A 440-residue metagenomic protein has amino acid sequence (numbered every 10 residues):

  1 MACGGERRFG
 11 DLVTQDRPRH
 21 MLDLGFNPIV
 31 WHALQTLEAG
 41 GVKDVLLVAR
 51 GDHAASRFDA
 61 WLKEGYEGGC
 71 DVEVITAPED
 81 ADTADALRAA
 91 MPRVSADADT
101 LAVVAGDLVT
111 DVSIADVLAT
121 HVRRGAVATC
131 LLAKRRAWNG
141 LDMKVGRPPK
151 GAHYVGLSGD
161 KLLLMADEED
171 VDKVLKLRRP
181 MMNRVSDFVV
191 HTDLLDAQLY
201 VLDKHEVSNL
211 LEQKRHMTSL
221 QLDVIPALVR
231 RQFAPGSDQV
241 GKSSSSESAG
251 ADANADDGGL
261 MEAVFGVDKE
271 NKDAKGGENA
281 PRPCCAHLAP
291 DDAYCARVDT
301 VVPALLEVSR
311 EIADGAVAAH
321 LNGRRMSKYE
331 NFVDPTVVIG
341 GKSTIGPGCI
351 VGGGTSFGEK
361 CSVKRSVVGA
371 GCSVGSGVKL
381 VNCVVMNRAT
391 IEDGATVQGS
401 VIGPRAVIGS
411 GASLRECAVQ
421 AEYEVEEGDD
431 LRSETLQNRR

Functional and structural regions predicted by a protein language model:
M1-A313: Unchanged
L108, R135-R136, R215-R440: Left-handed beta-helix
